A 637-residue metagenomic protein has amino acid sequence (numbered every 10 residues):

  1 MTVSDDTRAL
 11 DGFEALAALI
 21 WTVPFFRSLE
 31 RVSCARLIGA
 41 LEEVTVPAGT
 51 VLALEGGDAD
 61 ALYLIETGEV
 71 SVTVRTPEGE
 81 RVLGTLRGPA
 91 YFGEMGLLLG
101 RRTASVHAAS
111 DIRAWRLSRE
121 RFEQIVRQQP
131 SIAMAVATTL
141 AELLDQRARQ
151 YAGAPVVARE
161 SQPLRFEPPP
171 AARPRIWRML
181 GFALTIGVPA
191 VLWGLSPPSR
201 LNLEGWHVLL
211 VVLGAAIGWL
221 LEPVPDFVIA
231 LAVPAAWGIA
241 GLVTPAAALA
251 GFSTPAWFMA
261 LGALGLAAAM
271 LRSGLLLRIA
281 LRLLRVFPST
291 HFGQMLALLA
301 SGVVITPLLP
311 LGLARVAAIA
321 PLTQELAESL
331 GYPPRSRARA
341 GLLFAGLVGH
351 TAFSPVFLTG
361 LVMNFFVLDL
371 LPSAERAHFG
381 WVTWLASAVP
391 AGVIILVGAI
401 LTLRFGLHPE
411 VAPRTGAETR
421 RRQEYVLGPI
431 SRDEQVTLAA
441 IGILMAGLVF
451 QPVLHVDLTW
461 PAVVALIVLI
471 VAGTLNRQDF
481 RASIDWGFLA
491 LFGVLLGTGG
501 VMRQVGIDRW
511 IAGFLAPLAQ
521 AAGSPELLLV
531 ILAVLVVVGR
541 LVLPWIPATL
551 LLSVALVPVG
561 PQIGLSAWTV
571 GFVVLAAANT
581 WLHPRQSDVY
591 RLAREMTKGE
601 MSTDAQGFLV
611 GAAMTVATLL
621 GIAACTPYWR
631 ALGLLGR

Functional and structural regions predicted by a protein language model:
T2-A48: Cyclic nucleotide-binding regulatory module and flanking cytosolic helices
A15-L16, S33-R36, R102-T103, E120-E160: A small-molecule sensor/coupling module
V46, T50-D111: Cyclic nucleotide-binding regulatory domains
T138-R165, G181, R315, P334-G428 (+2 more regions): Juxtamembrane and boundary regions of transmembrane helices in multi-pass small-molecule transporters and channels
A152-M259, T383-G513, A613-R637: Hydrophobic transmembrane alpha-helices of multi-pass small-molecule transporters
G214-L221, A268-R282, V286, L469-A482 (+2 more regions): C-terminal ends of transmembrane helices
A216-P225, G302-L311, L347-L358, G447-V453 (+2 more regions): Transmembrane alpha-helix interface/packing and boundary motifs in multi-pass membrane proteins, characterized by
F227-P333, I484-I563, G636: Membrane-embedded alpha-helical segments and adjacent helix-loop junctions characteristic of multi-pass solute
